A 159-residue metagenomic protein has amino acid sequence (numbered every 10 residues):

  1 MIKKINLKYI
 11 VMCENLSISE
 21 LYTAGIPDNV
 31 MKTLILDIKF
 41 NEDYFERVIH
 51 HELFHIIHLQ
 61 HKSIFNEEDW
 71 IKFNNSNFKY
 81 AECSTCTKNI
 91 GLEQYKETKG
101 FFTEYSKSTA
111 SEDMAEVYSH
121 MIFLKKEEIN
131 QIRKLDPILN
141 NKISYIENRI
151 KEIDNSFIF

Functional and structural regions predicted by a protein language model:
I5-F159: Active-site-flanking segments in enzyme catalytic domains
